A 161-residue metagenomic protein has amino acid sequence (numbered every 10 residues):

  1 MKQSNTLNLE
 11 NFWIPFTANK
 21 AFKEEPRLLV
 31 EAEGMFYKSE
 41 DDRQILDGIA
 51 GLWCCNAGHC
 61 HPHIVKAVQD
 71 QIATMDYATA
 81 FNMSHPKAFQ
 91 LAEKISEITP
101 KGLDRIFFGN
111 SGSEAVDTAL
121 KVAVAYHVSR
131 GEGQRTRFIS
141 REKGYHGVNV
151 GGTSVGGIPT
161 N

Functional and structural regions predicted by a protein language model:
M1-F36, M83: Active-site-adjacent loop/helix segments that line or gate small-molecule/cofactor pockets in enzymes
L9-W13, W53, Y145: Tryptophan-centered motif/residue detector
S39: Acidic surface patches and DE-rich sequence motifs
I45, G51-N82, Q90-N110: Glycine-rich phosphate-binding segment of PLP-dependent enzymes
I49-A50, F138: Short clusters of small/polar residues that mark proteolytic maturation junctions
K87: Soluble or luminal CAZymes and related metallo-dependent hydrolases
K94-N161: PLP-dependent aspartate aminotransferase-fold enzymes
